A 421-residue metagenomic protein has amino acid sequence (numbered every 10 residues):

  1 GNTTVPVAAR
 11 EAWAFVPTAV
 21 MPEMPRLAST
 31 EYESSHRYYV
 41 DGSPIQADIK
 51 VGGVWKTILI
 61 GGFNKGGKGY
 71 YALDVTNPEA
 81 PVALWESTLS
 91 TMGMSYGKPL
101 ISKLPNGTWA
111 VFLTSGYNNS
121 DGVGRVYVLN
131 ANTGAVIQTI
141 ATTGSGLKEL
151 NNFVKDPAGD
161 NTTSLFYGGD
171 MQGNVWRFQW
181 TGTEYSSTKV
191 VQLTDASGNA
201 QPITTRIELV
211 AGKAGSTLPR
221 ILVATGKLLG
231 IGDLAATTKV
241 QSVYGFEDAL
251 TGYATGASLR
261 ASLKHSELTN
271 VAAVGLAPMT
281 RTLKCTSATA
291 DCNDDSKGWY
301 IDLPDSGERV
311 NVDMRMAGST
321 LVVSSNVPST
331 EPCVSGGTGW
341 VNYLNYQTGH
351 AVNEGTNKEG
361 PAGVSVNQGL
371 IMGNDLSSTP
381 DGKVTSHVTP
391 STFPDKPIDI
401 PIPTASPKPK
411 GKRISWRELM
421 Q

Functional and structural regions predicted by a protein language model:
G1-Q421: Beta-propeller fold recognition
